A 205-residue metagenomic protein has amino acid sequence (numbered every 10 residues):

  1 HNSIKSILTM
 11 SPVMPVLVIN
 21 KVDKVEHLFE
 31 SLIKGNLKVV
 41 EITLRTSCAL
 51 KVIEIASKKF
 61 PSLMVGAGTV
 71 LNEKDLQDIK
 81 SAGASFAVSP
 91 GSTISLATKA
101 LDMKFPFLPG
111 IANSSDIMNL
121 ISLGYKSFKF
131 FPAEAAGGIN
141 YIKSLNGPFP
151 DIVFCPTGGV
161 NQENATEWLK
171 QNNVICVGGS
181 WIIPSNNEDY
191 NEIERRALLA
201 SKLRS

Functional and structural regions predicted by a protein language model:
H1-S85, D102, Q162-E163, K170 (+1 more regions): Conserved N-terminal beta1-alpha1 strand-loop-helix module at the mouth
V16, E41, G66, V88 (+3 more regions): Conserved beta-strand positions in the central sheet of alpha/beta enzyme cores
V18-K21, A67-E73, S89-T93, P109-S114 (+2 more regions): Glycine-rich beta-to-alpha transition loops that act as phosphate-gripper elements at the mouths of alpha/beta enzyme
L28, L96, A100, I142: Aromatic/hydrophobic pocket-lining residues that form π-stacking "cages" and hydrophobic walls in ligand
F60-L63, M103-F107, F149-I152: Short acidic, glycine/proline-enriched helix-loop-strand junctions
F86, P90-L96, K129-G138, N172-R196: Glycine-rich phosphate-binding active-site loops on the catalytic face of alpha/beta enzymes
T93-K126, F131-A136: Histidine/lysine/aspartate-rich catalytic loop segments that bind and position anionic ligands
N140-N161: Shared catalytic-loop signature of beta/alpha-barrel
